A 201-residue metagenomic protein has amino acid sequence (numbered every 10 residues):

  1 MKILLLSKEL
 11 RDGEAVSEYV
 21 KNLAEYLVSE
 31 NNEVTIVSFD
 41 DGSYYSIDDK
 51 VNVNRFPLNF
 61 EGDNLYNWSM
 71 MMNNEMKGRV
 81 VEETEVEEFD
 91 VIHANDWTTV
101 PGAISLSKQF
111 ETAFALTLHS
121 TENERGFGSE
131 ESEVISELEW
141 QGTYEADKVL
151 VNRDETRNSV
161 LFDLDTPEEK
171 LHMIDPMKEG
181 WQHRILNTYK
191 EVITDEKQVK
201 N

Functional and structural regions predicted by a protein language model:
M1-S43, E179-K200: N-terminal subdomain of nucleotide-sugar transferases
K8, L118-T121, D175-P176: Histidine-centered beta-alpha loop that forms part of the nucleotide-sugar donor binding/catalytic region in diverse
R11, Y26-N67, K170: N-terminal strand-loop element at the rim of the active site of nucleotide-sugar-dependent glycosyltransferases
D63-V91, P101: An amphipathic, basic-hydrophobic alpha-helix
A94-T99, L118: Short His-centered aromatic/hydrophobic patch
L116-E131: A short, histidine- and acid-enriched strand-loop-helix "catalytic/donor-clamping" loop that lines the nucleotide-sugar
S132-V149: Membrane-proximal helix-turn-helix segments that form the acceptor-binding/catalytic region of lipid-linked
R157-H183: Helix-loop-beta element that forms the nucleotide-linked donor phosphate-binding surface in glycosyltransferases
